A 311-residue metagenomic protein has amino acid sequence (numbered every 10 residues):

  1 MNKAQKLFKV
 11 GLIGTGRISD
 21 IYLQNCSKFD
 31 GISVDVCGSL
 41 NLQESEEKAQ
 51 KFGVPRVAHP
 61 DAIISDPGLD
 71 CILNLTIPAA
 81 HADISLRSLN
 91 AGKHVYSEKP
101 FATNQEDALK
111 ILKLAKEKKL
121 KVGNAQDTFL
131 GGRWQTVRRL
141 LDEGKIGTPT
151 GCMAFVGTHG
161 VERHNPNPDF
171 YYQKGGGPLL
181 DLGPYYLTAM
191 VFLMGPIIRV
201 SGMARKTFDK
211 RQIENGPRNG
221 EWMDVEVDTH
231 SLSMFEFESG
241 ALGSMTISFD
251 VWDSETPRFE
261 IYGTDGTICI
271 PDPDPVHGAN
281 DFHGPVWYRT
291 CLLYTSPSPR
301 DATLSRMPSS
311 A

Functional and structural regions predicted by a protein language model:
M1-F52: N-terminal Rossmann-like dinucleotide-binding module
V54-L114: Beta-loop-alpha module in the N-terminal Rossmann-like domain of NAD(P)-dependent dehydrogenases, especially those
S97, V122-N124, M245, I270: Hydrophobic residues in well-ordered beta-strands that form the structural core
K110-D127, G147-G151: Rossmann-fold dehydrogenase core element
T128-D224: Predominantly a Rossmann-like dinucleotide-binding segment in NAD(P)-dependent oxidoreductases
T188-F282: Contiguous beta-strand/loop segments that form the cofactor/metal-binding neighborhood of enzyme cores
Y294-D301, A311: Conserved small/polar residues in nucleotide/adenosyl-binding loops
